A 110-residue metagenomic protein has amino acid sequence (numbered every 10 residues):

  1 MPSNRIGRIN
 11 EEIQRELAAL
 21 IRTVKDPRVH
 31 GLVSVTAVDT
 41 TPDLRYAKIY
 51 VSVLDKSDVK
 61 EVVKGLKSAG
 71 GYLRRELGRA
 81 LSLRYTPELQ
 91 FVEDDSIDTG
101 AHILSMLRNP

Functional and structural regions predicted by a protein language model:
M1-Y46, S52-P110: Charge-rich, low-complexity N-terminal segments
